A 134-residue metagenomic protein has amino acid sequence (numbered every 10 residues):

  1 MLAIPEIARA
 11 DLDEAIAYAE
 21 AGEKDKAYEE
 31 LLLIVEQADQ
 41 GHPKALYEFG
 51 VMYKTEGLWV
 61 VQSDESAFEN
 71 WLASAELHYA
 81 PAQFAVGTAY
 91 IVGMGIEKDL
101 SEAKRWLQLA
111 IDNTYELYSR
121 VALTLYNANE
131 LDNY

Functional and structural regions predicted by a protein language model:
A10-E29, L33-Q40: Alpha-helical segment of the N-proximal tetratricopeptide repeat
L12-Y18, L33, L46-T55, V60 (+2 more regions): Hydrophobic face of amphipathic alpha-helices that form TPR/SEL1-like repeat modules and related alpha-solenoid
G22-E29, W59-N70, E97-W106, D132-Y134: Structural signature of tandem alpha-helical TPR/SEL1-like repeats, specifically the intra-repeat loop/turn
I34-Q37, A73-S74, L109-A110: Canonical positions in the second alpha-helix
A38-H42, T55-G57, E76-Y79, V92-M94 (+3 more regions): Short helix-capping/linker turns of helical repeat alpha-solenoids
P43-K44, E48-L58, D64-E65, E69-E76: Alpha-helical adaptor scaffolds
E65, L72-G95, S101, R105: A generic tandem-repeat structural signature
